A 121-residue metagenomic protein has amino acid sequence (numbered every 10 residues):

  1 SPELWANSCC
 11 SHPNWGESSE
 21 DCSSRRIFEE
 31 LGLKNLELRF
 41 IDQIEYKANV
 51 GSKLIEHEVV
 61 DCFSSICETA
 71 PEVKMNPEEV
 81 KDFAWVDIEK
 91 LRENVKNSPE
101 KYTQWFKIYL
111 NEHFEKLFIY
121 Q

Functional and structural regions predicted by a protein language model:
S1-R25: Conserved Nudix-box catalytic region and its N-terminal flanking loop in Nudix hydrolases and closely related
W5-S8, H57, K74-E79: Short glycine-enriched loop/turn motifs at secondary-structure junctions
K34-Q43: A short coil-to-beta-strand element that immediately follows conserved catalytic motifs
D42-E72: Active-site-adjacent beta-strand/loop module that shapes the phosphate/pyrophosphate-binding cleft
K74-Y102: NUDIX/MutT-family hydrolases
E100-Q121: Charged phosphate-binding loop/patch that engages nucleotide di/tri-phosphates or the phosphate backbone of nucleic
